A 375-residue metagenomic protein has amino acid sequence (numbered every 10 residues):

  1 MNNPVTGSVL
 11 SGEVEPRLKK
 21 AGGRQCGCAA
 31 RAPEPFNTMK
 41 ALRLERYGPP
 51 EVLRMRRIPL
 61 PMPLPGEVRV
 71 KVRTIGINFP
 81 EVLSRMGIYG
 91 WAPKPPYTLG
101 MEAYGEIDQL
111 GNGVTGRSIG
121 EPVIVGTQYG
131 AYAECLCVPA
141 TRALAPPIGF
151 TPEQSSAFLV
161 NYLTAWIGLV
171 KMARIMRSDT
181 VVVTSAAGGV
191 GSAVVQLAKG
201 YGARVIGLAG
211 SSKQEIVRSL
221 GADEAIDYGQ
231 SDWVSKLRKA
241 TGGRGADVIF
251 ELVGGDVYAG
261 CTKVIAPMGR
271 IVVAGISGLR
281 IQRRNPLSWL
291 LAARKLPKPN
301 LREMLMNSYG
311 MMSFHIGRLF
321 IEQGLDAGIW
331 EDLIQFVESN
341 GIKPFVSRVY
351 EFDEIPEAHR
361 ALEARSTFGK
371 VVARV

Functional and structural regions predicted by a protein language model:
F36, F320-V375: C-terminal hydrophobic helical "lid"/dimerization subdomain of Rossmann-like NAD(P)H-dependent oxidoreductases
P49-V52, I58-Y104: N-terminal glycine-rich beta->alpha transition that marks the start or flank of a dinucleotide-binding site
Y104-Q128: A glycine-/small-residue-rich N-terminal strand-loop-strand element that serves as the cofactor-binding glycine loop
T127-A140: A structural motif shared across PLP-dependent enzymes of the aminotransferase-like
G149-T151, R174-T180, R244: Short helix-loop-beta connector
F158-S231, S235-K236: Mid-domain Rossmann-like dinucleotide-binding core that forms the NAD(H)/NADP(H) cofactor-binding site
D256-G341: Glycine-rich phosphate-binding loop and adjacent beta-alpha segment of Rossmann(oid) nucleotide-cofactor-binding
